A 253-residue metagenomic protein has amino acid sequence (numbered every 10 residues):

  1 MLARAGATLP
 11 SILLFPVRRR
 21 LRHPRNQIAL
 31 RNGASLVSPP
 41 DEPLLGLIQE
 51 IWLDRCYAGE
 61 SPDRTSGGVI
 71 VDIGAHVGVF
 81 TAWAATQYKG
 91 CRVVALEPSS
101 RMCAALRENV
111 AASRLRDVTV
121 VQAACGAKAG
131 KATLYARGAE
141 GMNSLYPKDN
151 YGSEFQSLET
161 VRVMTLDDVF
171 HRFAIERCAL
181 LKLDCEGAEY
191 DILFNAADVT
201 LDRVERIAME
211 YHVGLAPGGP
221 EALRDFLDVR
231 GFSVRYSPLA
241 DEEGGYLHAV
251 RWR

Functional and structural regions predicted by a protein language model:
M1-R253: Phosphate/nucleotide-binding beta-alpha loop and adjacent structural elements of enzyme active sites
